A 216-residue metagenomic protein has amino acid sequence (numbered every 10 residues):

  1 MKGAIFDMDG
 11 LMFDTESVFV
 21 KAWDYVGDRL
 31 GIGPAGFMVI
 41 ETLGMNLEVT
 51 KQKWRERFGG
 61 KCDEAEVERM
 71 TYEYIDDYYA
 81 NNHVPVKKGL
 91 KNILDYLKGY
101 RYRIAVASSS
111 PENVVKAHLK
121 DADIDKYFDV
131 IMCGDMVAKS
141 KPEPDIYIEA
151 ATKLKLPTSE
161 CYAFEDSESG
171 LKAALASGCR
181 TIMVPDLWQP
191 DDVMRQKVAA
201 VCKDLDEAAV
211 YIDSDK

Functional and structural regions predicted by a protein language model:
M1-I40: Active-site neighborhood of HAD-like aspartate-dependent phosphohydrolases
M1-K2, D95-K98, P111-K216: Asp-based, Mg2+/Mn2+-dependent phosphohydrolase catalytic module
M12, V86, I104-A107, K139 (+1 more regions): Conserved SAM-binding loop
V26-G27, N46-K61, H118, A150-A151: Helix-loop "lid/cap" segments that line or gate small-molecule binding pockets
R29, G33, W54-N92, Y100: Metal-dependent phosphoesterase signature
T42-N46, M70, P85-G89, S110 (+2 more regions): Short beta->alpha linker loops
